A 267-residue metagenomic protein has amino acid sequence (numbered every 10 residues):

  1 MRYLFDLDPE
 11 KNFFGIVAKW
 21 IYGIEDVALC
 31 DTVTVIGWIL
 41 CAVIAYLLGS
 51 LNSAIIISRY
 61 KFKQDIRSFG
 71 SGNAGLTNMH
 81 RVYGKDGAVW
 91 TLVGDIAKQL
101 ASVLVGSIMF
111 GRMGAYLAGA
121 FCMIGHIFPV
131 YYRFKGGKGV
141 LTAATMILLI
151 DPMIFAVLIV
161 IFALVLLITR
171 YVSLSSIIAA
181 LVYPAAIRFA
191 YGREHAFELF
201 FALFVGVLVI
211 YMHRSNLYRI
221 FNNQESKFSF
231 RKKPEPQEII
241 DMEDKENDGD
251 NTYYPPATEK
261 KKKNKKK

Functional and structural regions predicted by a protein language model:
M1-L4, Q237-K267: Long, low-complexity, intrinsically disordered cytosolic termini of multi-pass membrane proteins
M1-V35: Short, strongly hydrophobic alpha-helical membrane anchors
I36-K61: N-terminal signal-anchor transmembrane alpha helix
I56-A88, Y218-Q237: Cytosolic, membrane-interface loops and tails of multi-pass inner-membrane proteins
Q64-G75, Y132-A144, Y171-A179: Short, non-helical or kinked segments that cap or interrupt transmembrane helices
H80-Y83, G106-F110, F121, G125 (+2 more regions): Interfacial segments of multi-pass membrane proteins
G87-V93, A97-V130, I150-M153, R193-A196 (+1 more regions): Nucleotide and nucleotide-moiety/phosphate-recognizing core
A156, V172-A179, R193-V205: Loop-to-transmembrane alpha-helix initiation sites
